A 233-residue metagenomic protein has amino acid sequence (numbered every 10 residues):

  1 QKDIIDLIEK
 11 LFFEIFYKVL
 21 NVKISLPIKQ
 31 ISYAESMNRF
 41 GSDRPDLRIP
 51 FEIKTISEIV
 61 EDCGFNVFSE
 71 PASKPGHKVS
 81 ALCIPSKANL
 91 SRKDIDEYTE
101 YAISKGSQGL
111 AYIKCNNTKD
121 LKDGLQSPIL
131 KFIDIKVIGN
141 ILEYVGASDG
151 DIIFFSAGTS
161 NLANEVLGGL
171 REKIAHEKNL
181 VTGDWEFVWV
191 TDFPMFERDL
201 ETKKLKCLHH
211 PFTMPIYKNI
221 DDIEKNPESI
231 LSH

Functional and structural regions predicted by a protein language model:
Q1, I31-A34, N38-H233: A translation/RNA-centric and nucleic-acid-associated enzymatic feature enriched in Class II aminoacyl-tRNA synthetases
I5, E14-P27: Flexible helix-coil linker/hinge segments at domain or subdomain boundaries
L7-I15, L170-R171: Short amphipathic C-terminal alpha-helix that caps PH/PH-like domains
